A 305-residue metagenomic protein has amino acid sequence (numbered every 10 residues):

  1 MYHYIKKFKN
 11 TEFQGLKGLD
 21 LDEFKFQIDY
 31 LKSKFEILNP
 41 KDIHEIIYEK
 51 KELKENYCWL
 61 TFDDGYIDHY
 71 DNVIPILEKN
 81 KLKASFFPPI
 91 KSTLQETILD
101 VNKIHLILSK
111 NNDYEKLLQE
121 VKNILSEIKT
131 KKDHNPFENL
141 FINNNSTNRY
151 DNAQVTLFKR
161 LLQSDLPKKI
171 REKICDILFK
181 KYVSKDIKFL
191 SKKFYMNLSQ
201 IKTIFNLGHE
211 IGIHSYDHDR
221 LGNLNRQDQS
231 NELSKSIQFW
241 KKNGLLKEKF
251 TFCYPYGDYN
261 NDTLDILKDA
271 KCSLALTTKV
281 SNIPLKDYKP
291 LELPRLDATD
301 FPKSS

Functional and structural regions predicted by a protein language model:
M1-T61, D68-Y70, L99-N111, K169 (+3 more regions): C-terminal active-site subregion of NodB/CE4 polysaccharide deacetylases
K6-K7, T93, S215-R220: Conserved radical SAM core fold
K32, I76-K81, Y195-I213, K268 (+1 more regions): Acidic (Asp/Glu)-rich catalytic clusters
L53, Y66, P75-F87, N139 (+5 more regions): CE4/NodB-like, metal-dependent polysaccharide N-deacetylase domain that modifies extracellular/periplasmic N-acetylated
F62, I187-S191, Y254: Short, flexible loop segments at the rims of nucleotide/cofactor-binding pockets, characterized by
Y66, F194-N197, N260: Active-site-proximal structural scaffolding
K81-I107: A short, conserved beta-to-alpha structural element at the edge of catalytic cores that scaffolds binding
T97-L207: Extended, charge-rich helix/loop segments that form flexible, surface "patches" used to engage negatively charged
